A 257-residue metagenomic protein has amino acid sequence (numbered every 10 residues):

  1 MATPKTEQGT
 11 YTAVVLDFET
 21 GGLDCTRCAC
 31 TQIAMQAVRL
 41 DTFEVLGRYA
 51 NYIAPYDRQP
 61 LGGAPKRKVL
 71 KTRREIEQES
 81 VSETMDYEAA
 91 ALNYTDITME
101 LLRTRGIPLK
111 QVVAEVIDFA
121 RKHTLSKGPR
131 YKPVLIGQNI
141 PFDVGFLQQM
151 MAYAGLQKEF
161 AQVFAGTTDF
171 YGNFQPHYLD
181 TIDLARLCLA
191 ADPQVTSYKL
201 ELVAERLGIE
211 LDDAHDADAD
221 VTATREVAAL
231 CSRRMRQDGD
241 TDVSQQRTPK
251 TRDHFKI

Functional and structural regions predicted by a protein language model:
M1-E7, A204-R206, H215-D218, T222-I257: Acidic two-metal-ion nuclease catalytic site recognized across multiple nuclease folds, prominently DnaQ/RNase D-T
A2-P141, H215: Conserved non-catalytic scaffold segment of RNase H-like nuclease domains
T20-G22, D183, A223: Short, glycine/acidic-enriched loop or turn micro-motifs at the edges of active sites
C30-A34, M151-G155, A223: Glycine-rich, phosphate-binding/catalytic loops in enzymes
F142-P176: Substrate-recognition/cap helix-loop segment adjacent to the acidic, metal-dependent catalytic center of Asp-based
G166-P193: Short alpha-helix plus adjacent loop in nuclease-associated cores
L200: Pyridoxal 5′-phosphate
I209-L211: Conserved nucleotide-sugar donor-binding catalytic segment
